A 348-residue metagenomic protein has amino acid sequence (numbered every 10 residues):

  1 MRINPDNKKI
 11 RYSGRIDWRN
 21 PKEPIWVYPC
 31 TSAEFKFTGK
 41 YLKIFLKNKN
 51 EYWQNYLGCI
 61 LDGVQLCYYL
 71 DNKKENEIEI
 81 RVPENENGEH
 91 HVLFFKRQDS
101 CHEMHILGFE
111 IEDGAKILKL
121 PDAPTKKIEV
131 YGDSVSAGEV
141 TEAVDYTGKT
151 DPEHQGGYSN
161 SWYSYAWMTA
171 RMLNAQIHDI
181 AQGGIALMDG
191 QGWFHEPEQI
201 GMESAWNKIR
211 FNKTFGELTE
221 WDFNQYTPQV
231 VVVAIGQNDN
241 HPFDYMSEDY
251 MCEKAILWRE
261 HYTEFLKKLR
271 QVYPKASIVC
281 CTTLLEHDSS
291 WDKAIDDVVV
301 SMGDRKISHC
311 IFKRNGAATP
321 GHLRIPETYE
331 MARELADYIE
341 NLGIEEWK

Functional and structural regions predicted by a protein language model:
M1-S161, G343-K348: N-terminal secretory targeting modules
C30, D151-M251, L285-D292, P326: Conserved SGNH/GDSL esterase-like catalytic core that processes O-acyl groups on lipids and polysaccharides
A123, Y226, R270-Y273: Short, conserved loop/helix-junction motifs that constitute active-site signature segments in enzyme catalytic cores
K127-Y131, S136, I177-A181, Q229-A234 (+2 more regions): Structural recognition of the beta-strand scaffold that forms the well-ordered cores of secreted hydrolase catalytic
Y165-Q176, F265-S277, V299-R305: A structural motif corresponding to the C-terminal end of an alpha-helix and its immediate exit/capping segment
W167, R171, E260-T263, K267 (+5 more regions): Solvent-exposed, polar/charged alpha-helical surfaces in well-ordered, non-transmembrane soluble domains, broadly
V232-D239, Y262-D297: Active-site segments of SGNH/GDSL-like serine hydrolases that catalyze O-acetyl group transfer/hydrolysis on lipids
S277-K348: Extracellular serine-dependent O-acyl
